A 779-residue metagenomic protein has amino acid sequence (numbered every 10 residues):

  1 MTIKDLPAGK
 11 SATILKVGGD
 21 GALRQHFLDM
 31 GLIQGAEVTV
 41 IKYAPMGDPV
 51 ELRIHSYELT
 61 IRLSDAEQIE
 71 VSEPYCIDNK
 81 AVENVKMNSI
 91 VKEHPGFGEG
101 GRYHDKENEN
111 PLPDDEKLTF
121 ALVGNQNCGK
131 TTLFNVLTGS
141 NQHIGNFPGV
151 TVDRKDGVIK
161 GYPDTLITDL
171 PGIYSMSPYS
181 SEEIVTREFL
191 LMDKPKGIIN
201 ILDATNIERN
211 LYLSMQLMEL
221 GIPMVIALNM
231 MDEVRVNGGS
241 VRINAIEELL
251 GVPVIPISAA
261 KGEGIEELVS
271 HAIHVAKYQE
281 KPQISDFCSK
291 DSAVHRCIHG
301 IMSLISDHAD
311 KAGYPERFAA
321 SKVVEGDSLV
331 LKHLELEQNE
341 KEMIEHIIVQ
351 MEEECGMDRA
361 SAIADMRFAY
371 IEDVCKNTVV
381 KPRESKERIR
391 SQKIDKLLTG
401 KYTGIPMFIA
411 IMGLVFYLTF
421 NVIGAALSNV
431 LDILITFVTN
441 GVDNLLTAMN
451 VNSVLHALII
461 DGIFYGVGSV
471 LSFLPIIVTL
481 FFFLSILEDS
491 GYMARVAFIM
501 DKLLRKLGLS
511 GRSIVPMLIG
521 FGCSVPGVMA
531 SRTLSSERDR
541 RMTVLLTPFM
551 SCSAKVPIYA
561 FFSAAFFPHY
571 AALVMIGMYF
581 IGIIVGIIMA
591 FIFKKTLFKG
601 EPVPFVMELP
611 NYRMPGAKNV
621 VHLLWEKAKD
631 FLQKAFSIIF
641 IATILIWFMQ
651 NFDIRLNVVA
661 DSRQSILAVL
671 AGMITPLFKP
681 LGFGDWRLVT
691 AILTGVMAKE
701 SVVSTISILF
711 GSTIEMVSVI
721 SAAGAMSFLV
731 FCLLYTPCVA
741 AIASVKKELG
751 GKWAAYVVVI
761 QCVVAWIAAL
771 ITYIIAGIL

Functional and structural regions predicted by a protein language model:
H94-S175: Conserved G1/Walker A P-loop phosphate-binding module
Y162, R187-P253, I558: Conserved C-terminal guanine-recognition region of P-loop GTPase G domains, centered on the G4
V225, R235-P382: Alpha-helical transmembrane helix bundles of large polytopic membrane transport and channel proteins
E354, S361-A362, K381, V422-I463 (+3 more regions): Extended, low-charge hydrophobic alpha-helical regions
L398-F498: Core alpha-helical transmembrane segments of integral membrane proteins
M407-L418, L480-S485, S563-A565, M578-I592 (+3 more regions): Hydrophobic core segments of alpha-helical transmembrane domains in multi-pass membrane transport and ion-translocation
F437-G441, A494-S524, K599-L623, L667: Juxtamembrane inter-helical linkers in multi-pass membrane proteins
S553-I576, A740-G750, I771-L779: Transmembrane helix-loop junctions at the membrane interface of multipass transporters and ion channels
